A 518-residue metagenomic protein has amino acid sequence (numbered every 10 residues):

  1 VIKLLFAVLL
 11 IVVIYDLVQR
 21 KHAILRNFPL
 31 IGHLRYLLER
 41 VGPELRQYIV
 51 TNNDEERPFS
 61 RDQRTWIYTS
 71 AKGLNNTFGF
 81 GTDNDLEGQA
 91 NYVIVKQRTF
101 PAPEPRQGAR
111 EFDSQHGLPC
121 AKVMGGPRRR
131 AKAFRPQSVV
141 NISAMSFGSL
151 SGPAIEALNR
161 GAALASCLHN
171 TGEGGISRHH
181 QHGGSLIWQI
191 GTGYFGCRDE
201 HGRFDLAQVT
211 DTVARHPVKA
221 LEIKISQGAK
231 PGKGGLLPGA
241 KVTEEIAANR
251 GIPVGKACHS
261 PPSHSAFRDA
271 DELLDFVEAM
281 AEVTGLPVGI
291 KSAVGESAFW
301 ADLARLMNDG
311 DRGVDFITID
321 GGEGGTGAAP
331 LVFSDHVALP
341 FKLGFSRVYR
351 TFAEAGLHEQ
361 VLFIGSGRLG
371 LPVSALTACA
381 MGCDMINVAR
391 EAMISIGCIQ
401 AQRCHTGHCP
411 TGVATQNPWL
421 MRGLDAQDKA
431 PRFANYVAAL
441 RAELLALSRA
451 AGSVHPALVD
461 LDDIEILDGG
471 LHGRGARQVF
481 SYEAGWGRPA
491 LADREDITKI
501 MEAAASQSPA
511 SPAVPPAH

Functional and structural regions predicted by a protein language model:
V1-V140, A144-A163, C167-N170, G174-G184 (+3 more regions): Conserved, well-structured core domains of diverse proteins
S166-C167, V218, G285, V314 (+2 more regions): A structural motif
G172-G174, L286-K291, V314, H358 (+1 more regions): Flexible, glycine/charged-enriched surface loops at secondary-structure junctions
W188-G196, G239-R268, G327-K342, D425-K429: Glycine-rich tight-turn/loop motif centered on a GG-T
T192, R198-I225, P340, F345 (+10 more regions): Phosphate/diphosphate-binding loops
R215-R250, Q402-W419, L444: Mobile "lid/hinge" segments at catalytic clefts and subdomain interfaces of large enzymes
H259-M421: Glycine-rich phosphate/ribose-binding loops and adjacent secondary-structure elements that form binding surfaces
G370-A375, C379-G485, P489-A505: Gly/Ser/Thr/Ala-enriched C-terminal appendages of enzymes
